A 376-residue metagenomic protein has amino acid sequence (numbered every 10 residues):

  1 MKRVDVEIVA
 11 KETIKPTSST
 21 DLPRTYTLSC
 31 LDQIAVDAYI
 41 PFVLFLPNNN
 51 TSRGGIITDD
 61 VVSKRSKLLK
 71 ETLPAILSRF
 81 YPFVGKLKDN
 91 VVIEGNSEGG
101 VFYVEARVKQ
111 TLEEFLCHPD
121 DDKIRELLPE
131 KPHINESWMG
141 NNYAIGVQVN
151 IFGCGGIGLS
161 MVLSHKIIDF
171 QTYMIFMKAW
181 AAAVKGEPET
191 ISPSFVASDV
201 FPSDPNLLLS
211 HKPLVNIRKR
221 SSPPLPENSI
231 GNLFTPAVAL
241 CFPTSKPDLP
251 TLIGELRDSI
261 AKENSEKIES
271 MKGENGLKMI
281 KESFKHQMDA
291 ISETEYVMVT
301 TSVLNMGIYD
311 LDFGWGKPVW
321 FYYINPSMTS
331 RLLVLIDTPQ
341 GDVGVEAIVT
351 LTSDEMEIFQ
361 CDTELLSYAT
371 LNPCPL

Functional and structural regions predicted by a protein language model:
M1-A10: PEST-like, low-complexity acidic/proline-rich intrinsically disordered segments, predominantly at protein N-termini
K2, V108-D120, T363-L376: A signal for specific C-terminal beta-sheet/loop modules enriched in small/flexible residues with GP/PG/PP motifs
A10-P23, V36-D37, P41-I308: Soluble acyl-CoA-dependent acyltransferase catalytic core bearing the H(X)4D motif
D32-Q33, A144-N150, T329-T338: Short, surface-exposed beta-strand/loop micro-motifs that present aromatic residues
I291-P375: Low-complexity, glycine/alanine/valine/leucine- and proline-rich hydrophobic stretches
